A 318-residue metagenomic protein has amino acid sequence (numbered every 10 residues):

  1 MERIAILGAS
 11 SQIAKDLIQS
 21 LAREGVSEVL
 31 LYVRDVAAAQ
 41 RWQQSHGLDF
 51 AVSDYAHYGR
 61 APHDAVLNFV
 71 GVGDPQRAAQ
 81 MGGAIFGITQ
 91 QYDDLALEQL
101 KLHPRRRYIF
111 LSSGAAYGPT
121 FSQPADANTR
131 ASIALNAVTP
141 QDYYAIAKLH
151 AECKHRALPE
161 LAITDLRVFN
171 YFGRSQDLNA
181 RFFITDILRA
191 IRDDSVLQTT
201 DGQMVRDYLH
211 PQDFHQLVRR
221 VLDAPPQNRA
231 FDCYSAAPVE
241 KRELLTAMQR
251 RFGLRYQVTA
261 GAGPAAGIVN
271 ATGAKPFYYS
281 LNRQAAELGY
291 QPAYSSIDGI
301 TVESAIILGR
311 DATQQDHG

Functional and structural regions predicted by a protein language model:
I4-E24: N-terminal Rossmann NAD(P)H-binding glycine-rich loop of SDR-like oxidoreductase domains
L7, F69, Y108-G114, G118 (+1 more regions): SDR active-site strand-loop-helix element
Y32-A37: N-terminal Rossmann-fold cofactor-binding loop
G47-Q91: NAD(P)H-binding glycine-rich loop region in Rossmannoid oxidoreductase-like domains and their noncatalytic homologs
D94-Q141: Conserved Rossmann-fold NAD(P)-dependent oxidoreductase catalytic core, especially the SDR/UDP-sugar
Y143-A147: Active-site helix of classical SDR
C153-V205, P211, H215, M248-Q249: NAD(P)-dependent short-chain dehydrogenase/reductase
I191, S195, T199-G318: C-terminal substrate-binding subdomain of Rossmann-fold SDR/epimerase-dehydratase oxidoreductases
